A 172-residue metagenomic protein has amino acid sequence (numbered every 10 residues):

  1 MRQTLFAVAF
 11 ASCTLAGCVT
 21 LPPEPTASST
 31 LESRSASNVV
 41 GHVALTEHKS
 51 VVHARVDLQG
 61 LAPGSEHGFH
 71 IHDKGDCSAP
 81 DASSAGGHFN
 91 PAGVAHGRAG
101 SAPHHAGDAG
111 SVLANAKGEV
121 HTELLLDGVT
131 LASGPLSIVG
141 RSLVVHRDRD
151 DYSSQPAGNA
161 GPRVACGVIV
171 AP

Functional and structural regions predicted by a protein language model:
M1-T4: Positively charged n-region of N-terminal signal peptides that target proteins for export
F6-A16: Bacterial N-terminal signal peptides
A16-P172: N-terminal leader/targeting pre-sequences
